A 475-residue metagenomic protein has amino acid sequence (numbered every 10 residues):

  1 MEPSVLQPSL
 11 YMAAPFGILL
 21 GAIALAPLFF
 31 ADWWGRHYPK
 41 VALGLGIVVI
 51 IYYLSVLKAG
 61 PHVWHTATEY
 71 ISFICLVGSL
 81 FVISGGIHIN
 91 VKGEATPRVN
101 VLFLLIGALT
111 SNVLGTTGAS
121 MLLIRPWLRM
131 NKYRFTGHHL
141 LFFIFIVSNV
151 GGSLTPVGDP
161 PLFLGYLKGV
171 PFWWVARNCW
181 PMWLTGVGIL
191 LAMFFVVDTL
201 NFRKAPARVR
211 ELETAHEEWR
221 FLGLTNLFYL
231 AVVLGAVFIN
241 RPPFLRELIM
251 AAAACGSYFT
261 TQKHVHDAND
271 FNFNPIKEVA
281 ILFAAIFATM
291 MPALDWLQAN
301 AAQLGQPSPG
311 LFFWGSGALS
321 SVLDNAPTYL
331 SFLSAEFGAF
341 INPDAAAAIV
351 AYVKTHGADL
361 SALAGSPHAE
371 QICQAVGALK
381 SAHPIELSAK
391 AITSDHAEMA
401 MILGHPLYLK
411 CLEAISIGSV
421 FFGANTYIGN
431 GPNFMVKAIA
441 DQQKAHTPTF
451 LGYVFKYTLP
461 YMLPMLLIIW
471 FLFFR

Functional and structural regions predicted by a protein language model:
M1-G85, G93, P181-T185, L191-Q298 (+3 more regions): Hydrophobic transmembrane alpha-helices of multi-pass small-molecule transporters
K58-K92, D295, A301-Q303, H356 (+1 more regions): Helix-loop-helix hairpins and the membrane-proximal interhelical loops of multi-pass alpha-helical transport proteins
L80-S84, S120-I124, V147, P160 (+9 more regions): Alpha-helical transmembrane segments of polytopic integral membrane proteins, especially the permease/helical cores
F81-V91, I106-A119, V147-T155, M182-L191 (+2 more regions): Helix-loop-helix module between adjacent transmembrane segments
R98-G151, L333-I417, Q443-P448: Hydrophobic transmembrane alpha-helices that form the pore/transport pathway of multi-pass ion and small-solute
G118-R129, T155-G169, P327-F340, A347-A348 (+1 more regions): Re-entrant/interfacial helical elements at transmembrane boundaries that shape and gate the permeation pathway
L154-T155, L164, W173-T214, H368 (+2 more regions): Juxtamembrane and boundary regions of transmembrane helices in multi-pass small-molecule transporters and channels
V232-I385: Transmembrane helical segments that form the transport core of multi-pass membrane transport proteins
